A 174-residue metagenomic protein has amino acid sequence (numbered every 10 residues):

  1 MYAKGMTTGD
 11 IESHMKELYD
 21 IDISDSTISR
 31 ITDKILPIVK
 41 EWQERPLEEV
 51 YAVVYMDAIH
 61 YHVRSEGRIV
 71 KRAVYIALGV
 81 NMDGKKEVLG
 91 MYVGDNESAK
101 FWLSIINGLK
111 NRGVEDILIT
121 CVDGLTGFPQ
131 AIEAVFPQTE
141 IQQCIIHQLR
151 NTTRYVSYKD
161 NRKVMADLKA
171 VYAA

Functional and structural regions predicted by a protein language model:
Y2-A3, K110: Short amphipathic helical patch at the helix-1/turn junction of helix-turn-helix
A3-K4, D95, R154-Y158: A short, ordered amphipathic alpha-helix with a cationic face
G5-M15: Short, charged amphipathic recognition helices of the HTH superfamily and cognate SANT/SANTA-like modules
H14, L18-I21, D25-R30, K34-V122 (+3 more regions): RNase H-like nuclease fold core
I119-T126, A131-K169: Conserved beta-strand -> loop -> alpha-helix junction used to position metal-binding or nucleic-acid-contacting
V171-A174: Short, intrinsically disordered, charge-balanced linker/junction segments flanking boundaries in proteins
